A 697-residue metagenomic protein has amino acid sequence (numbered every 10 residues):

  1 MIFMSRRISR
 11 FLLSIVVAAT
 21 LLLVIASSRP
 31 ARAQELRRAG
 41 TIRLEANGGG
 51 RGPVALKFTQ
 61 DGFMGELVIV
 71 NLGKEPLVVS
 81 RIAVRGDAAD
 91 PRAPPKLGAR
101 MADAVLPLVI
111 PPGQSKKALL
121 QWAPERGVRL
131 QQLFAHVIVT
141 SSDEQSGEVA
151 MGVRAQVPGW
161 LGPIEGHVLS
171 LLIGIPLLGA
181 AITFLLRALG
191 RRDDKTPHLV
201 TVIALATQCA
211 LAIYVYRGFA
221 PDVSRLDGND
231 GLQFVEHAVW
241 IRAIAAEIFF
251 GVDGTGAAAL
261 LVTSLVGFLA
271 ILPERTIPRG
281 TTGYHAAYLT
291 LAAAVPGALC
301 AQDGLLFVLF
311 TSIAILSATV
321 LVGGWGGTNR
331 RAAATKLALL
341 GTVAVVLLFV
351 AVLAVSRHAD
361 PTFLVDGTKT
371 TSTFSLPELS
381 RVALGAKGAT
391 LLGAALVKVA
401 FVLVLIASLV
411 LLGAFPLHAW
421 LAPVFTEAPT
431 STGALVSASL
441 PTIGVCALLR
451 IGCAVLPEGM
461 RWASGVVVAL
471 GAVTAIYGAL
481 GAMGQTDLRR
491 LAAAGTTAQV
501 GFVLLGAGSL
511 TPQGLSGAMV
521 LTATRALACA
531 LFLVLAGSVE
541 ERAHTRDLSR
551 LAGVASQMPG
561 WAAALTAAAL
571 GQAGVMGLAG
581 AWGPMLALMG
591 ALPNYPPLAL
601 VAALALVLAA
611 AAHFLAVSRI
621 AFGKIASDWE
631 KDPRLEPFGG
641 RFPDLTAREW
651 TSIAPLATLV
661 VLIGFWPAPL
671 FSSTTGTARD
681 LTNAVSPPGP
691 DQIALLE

Functional and structural regions predicted by a protein language model:
A33-P76, R154-A155: Beta-sheet-dominated interaction scaffolds and their linkers
L36-E45, K74-L119: Surface-exposed binding patches on compact interaction domains or structured appendages
G52, T59-L67, K116-K117, E125-H136: Short, solvent-exposed loop/turn segments enriched in Ser/Thr/Gly
R126-V157: Terminal connector regions
W160-V168, T183-A286, V365-T373, E378-T390: Transmembrane helix-loop-helix hairpins at membrane boundaries of multipass inner-membrane proteins
L189-T196, P221, G283-L396, T442 (+1 more regions): Alpha-helical multi-pass transmembrane bundles of energy-transducing inner-membrane proteins
R217-A246, I313, K336, V345-H418 (+7 more regions): Juxtamembrane/interfacial segments at transmembrane-helix boundaries in multi-pass membrane proteins
V399, F415, A528-L535, P597-R641: Predominantly late transmembrane helices and immediately cytosolic-facing juxtamembrane segments
